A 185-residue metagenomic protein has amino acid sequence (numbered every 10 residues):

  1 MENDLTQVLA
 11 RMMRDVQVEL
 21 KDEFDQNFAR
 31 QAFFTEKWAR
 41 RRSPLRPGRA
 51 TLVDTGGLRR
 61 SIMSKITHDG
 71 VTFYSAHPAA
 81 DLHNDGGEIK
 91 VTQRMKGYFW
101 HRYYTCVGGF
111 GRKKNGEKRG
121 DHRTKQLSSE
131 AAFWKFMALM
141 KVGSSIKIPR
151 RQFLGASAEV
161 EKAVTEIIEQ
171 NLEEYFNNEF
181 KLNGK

Functional and structural regions predicted by a protein language model:
M1-K185: Short, Lys/Arg-rich flexible segments
